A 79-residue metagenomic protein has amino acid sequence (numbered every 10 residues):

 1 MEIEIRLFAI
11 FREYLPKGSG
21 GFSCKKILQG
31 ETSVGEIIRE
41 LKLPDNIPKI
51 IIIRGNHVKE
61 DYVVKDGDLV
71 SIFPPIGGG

Functional and structural regions predicted by a protein language model:
M1-G78: Ubiquitin-like/PB1-type beta-grasp interaction modules and other compact soluble beta-rich domains
